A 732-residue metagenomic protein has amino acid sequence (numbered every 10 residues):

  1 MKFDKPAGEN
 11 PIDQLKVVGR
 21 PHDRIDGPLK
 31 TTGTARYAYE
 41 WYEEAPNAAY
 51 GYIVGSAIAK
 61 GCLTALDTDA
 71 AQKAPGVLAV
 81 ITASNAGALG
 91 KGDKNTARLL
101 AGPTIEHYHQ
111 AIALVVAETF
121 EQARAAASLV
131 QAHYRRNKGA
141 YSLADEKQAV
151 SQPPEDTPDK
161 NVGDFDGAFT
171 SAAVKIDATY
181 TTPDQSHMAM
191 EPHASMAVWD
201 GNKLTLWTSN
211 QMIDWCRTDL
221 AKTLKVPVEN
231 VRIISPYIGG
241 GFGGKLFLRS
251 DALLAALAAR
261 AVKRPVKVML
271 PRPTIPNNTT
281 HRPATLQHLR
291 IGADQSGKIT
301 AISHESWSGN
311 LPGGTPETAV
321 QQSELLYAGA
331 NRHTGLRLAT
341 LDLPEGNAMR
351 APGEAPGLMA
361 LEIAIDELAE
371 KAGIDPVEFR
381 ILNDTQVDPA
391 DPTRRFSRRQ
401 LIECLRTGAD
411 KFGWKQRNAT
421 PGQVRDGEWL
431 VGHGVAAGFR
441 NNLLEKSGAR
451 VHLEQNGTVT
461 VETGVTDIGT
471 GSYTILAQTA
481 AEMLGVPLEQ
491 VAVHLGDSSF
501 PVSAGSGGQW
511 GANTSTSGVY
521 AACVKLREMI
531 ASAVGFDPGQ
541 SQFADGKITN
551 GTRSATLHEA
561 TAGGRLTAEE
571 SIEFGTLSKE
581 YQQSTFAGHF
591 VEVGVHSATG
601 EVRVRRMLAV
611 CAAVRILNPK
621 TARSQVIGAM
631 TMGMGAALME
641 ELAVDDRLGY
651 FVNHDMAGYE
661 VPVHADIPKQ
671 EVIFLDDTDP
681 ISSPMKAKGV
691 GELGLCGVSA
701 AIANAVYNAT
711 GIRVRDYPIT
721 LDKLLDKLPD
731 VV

Functional and structural regions predicted by a protein language model:
M1-D156, A178, D251, A261: Flexible, low-hydrophobicity surface segments
R20, D26-G33, T157-S195, G201 (+4 more regions): Glycine-rich loop/linker segments at domain edges
A83-S84, V226-R232, R260-V268, Q295 (+4 more regions): C-terminal catalytic domains of large/alpha subunits in multi-subunit enzymes
G90-K94, A126-L129, R217-D219, F242-L248 (+11 more regions): Short acidic, glycine/serine/threonine-rich loops at helix termini
R98, Q148-L224, D384-T458, V652-F674: Helix-loop-helix junctions that connect adjacent transmembrane helices in secondary transporters/permeases, recognized
A111, E118-T119, R264-N310, Y520-G546: Phosphate/diphosphate-binding loops
G241-K263, K267-M269, S472-A480: Thiamine diphosphate
T300, T460, V602-R605: Generic structural signal for well-ordered beta-strand positions
